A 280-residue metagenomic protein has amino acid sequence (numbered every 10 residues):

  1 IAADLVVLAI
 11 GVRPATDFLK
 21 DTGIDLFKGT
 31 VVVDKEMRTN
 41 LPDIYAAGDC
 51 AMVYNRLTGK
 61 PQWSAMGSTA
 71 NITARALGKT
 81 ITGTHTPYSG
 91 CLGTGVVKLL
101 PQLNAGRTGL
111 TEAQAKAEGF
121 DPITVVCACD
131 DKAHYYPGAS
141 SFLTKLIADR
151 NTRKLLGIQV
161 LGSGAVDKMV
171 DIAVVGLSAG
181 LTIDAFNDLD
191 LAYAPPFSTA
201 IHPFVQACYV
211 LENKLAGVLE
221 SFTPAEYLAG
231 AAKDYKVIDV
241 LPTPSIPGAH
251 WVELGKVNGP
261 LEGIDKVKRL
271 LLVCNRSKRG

Functional and structural regions predicted by a protein language model:
I1-A76, I172, G176: FAD-site-proximal beta/loop scaffold in flavoenzymes
D4, Y235, K268: Conserved acidic residues
V6, G11-P14, P242-P244, R276-K278: Short glycine-rich anion-binding loops that position phosphate/pyrophosphate groups of nucleotides and phosphorylated
C50-S163, S198-T199, P203-G230, Y235: Mid-to-C-terminal Rossmann-like scaffold of FAD/NAD(P)H-dependent oxidoreductases
G164-T182: A short, polar/charged loop-to-alpha-helix boundary motif
I183-L189: Catalytic P-loop NTP-binding/switch module of NTPases
K236-V240: Short hydrophobic beta-strand that contains or immediately precedes a catalytic carboxylate
V252-L254, N258-G280: Catalytic cysteine-centered active loop of the rhodanese-like fold, especially the PTP/DSP P-loop
